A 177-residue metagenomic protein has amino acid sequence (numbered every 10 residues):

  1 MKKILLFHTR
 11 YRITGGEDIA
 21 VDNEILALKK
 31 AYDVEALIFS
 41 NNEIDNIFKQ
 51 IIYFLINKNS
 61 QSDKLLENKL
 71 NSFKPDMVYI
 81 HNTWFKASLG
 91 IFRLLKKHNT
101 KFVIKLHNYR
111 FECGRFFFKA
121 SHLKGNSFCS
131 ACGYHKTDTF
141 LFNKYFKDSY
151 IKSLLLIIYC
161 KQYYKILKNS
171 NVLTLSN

Functional and structural regions predicted by a protein language model:
M1-N42, N71-F73, I91-K101, K168-N171: N-terminal subdomain of nucleotide-sugar transferases
T14, I44-N46, A87, E112-C113: Generic structural signal for helix capping and beta-alpha/helix-loop junctions
E17-V21, H81, A87, L106 (+1 more regions): Replace "coordinates the UDP/GDP/TDP-sugar" with "coordinates nucleotide-activated sugar donors
V21, S62, A87-S88, I158-C160: Amphipathic coiled-coil/heptad-repeat helices and related helical stalk/stem segments that mediate oligomerization
F39-E67, I80-N82, L141-L155: A short, charged, and often flexible helix/loop element on the N-terminal side of the glycosyltransferase catalytic
K64, K97, R110, S121-V172: Membrane-proximal helix-turn-helix segments that form the acceptor-binding/catalytic region of lipid-linked
D76: Short acidic/polar active-site loop segments enriched in Thr and Asp
Y79-T100, I104-T137: An aromatic- and histidine-rich active-site surface loop
